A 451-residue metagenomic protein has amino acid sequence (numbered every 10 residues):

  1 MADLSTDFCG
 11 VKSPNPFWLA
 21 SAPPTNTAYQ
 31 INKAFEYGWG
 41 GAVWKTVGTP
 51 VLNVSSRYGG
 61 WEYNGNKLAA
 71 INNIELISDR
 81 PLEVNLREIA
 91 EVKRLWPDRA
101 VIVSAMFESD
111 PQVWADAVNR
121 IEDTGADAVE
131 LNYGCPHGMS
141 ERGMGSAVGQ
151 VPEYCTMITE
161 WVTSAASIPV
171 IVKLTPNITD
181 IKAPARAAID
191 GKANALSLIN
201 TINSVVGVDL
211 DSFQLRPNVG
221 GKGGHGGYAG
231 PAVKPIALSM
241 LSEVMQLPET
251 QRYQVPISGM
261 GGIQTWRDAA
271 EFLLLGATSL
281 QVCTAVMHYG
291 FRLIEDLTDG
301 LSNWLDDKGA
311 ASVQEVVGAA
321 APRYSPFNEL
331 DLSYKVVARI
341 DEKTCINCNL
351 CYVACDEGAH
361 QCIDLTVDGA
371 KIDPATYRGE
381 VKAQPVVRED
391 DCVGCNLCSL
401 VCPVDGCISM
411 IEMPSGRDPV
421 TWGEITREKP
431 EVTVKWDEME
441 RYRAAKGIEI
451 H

Functional and structural regions predicted by a protein language model:
M1-I102, M106-P111, A115, L297: N-terminal capping/small domains of soluble enzymes
L4-S21, W61, I71, A90-I102 (+4 more regions): N-terminal small/glycine-rich loop or linker at the start of catalytic domains across soluble metabolic enzymes
S21-P23, T46, A105-F107, Y133 (+4 more regions): A cross-domain feature marking catalytic cores of carbohydrate-active enzymes and several ubiquitous metabolic/repair
N32-Y37, G41, E108-S258, Q264-S279 (+5 more regions): Alpha/beta enzyme core
L52-K67, V205-H225, A285-A310, G423 (+1 more regions): C-terminal helical cap(s) of enzyme catalytic domains, especially alpha/beta-barrels
C135, C345-C351, C355, C392-C398 (+1 more regions): Short cysteine clusters
L241-L247, R267-Y324, V393, L397-L400: Extended, hydrophobic interaction surfaces within ordered domains
N303-A311, E315-D331, G358-Q361, D368-H451: Flanking helices and flexible, charged tails adjoining ferredoxin-like Fe-S electron-transfer domains in multi-subunit
